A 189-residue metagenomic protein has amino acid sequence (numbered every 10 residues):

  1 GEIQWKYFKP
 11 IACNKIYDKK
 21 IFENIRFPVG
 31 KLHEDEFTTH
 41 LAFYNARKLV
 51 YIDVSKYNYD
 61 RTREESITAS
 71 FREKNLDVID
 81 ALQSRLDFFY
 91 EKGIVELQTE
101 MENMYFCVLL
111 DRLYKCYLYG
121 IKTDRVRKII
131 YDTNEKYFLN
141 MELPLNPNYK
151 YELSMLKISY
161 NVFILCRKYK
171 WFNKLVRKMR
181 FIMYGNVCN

Functional and structural regions predicted by a protein language model:
G1-V50, R61, E65-S70: Donor-binding/catalytic cores of nucleotide-activated saccharide and glycerol-phosphate transferases/polymerases
K31, E36, R47-Q83, V95 (+2 more regions): Nucleotide-sugar-dependent glycosyltransferase catalytic core
N58, T62-A69, Y90, V162 (+1 more regions): Short, charged, low-complexity loops and linkers
D80-E100, K136-P144: C-terminal, non-catalytic tails of nucleotide-sugar-dependent glycosyltransferases
F89-G93, R112-I121: Secondary-structure edge/capping motif, primarily at the C-terminal ends of alpha-helices and the immediately following
Q98-M104, R127-Y131: Short, charged, amphipathic alpha-helical segments
E102-K115: Amphipathic alpha-helical repeat scaffolds of TPR domains
G120-N189: Membrane-interface aromatic/basic loop that binds lipid-linked glycans or pyrophosphate carriers, typified by
